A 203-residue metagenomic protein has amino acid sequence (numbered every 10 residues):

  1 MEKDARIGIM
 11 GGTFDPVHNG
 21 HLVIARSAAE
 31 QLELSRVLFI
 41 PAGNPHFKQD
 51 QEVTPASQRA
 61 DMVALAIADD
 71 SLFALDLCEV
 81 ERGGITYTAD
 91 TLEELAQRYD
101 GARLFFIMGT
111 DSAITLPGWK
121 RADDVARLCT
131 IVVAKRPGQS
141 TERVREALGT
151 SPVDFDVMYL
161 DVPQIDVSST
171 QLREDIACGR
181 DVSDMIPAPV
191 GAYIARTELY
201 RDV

Functional and structural regions predicted by a protein language model:
M1-V203: Nucleotidyltransferase catalytic core that binds NTPs
